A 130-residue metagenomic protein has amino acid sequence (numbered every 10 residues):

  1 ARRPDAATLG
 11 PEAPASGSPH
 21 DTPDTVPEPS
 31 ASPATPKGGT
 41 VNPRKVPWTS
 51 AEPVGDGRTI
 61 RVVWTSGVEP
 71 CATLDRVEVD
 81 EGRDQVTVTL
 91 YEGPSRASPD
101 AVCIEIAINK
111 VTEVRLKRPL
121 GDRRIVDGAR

Functional and structural regions predicted by a protein language model:
A1-V54: N-terminal low-complexity, Pro/Thr-rich disordered segments that flank secretion/membrane-targeting signals
P4-D5, V63, T112, V126: Small/flexible residues
P11, S18, G39-T40, D56-R58 (+4 more regions): Intrinsically disordered, low-complexity regions
E28-K37, W64, V68-L74, D80-R83: Charged/polar interaction segments and conserved charged motifs
P33, N42-R44, R61, R96-S98 (+1 more regions): Generic, low-specificity signal for short hydrophobic/alpha-helical stretches with a mild N-terminal bias, encompassing
K37-T40, V63-G67, D100, T112-E113: Intrinsically disordered, low-complexity segments enriched in polar/charged residues with Gly/Pro, especially when
P43-T73: Short, surface-exposed binding/anchoring microloops in extracellular/periplasmic proteins
D75-R130: Extracytosolic low-complexity repeat regions of secreted or lipid-anchored proteins
